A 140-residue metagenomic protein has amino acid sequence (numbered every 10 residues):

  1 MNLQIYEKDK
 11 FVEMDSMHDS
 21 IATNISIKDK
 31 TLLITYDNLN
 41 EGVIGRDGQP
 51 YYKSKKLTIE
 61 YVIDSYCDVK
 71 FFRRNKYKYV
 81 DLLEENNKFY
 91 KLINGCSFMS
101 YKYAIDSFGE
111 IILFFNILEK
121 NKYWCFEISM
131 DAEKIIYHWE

Functional and structural regions predicted by a protein language model:
M1-E140: Surface-exposed, interaction-prone regions used to assemble/regulate multi-protein complexes
